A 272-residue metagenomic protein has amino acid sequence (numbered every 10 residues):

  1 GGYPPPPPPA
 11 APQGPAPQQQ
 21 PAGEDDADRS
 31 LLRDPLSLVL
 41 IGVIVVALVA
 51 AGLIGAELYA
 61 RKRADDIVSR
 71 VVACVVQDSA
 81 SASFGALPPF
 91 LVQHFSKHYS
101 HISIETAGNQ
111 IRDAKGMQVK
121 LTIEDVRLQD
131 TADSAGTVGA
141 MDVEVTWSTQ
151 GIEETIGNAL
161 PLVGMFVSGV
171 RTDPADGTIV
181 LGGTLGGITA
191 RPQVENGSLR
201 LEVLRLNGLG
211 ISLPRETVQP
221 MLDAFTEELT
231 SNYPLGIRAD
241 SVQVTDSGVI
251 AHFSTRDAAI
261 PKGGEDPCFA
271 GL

Functional and structural regions predicted by a protein language model:
G1-S30: Intrinsically disordered, low-complexity Pro/Gly-rich regions
V39-G55: Hydrophobic membrane-insertion alpha-helices, especially the h-region of bacterial N-terminal signal peptides
A50-D66: Transmembrane signal-anchor/signal-peptide helices with a preference for the extracytoplasmic
D66-G85: Short extracytoplasmic/periplasmic juxtamembrane "stem" segments immediately C-terminal to an N-terminal membrane anchor
S79-V167, T172-I179: N-terminal beta-strand/beta-hairpin edge segment
L87, A107-N109, E124-V126, T184-G186 (+4 more regions): Solvent-exposed coil/turn segments that connect beta secondary-structure elements in extracytoplasmic/periplasmic
E153-L222: Soluble extracytoplasmic domains of inner/organellar membrane proteins
E216-L272: Extracytoplasmic/luminal low-complexity segments enriched in Pro/Gly and acidic/polar residues that act as flexible
